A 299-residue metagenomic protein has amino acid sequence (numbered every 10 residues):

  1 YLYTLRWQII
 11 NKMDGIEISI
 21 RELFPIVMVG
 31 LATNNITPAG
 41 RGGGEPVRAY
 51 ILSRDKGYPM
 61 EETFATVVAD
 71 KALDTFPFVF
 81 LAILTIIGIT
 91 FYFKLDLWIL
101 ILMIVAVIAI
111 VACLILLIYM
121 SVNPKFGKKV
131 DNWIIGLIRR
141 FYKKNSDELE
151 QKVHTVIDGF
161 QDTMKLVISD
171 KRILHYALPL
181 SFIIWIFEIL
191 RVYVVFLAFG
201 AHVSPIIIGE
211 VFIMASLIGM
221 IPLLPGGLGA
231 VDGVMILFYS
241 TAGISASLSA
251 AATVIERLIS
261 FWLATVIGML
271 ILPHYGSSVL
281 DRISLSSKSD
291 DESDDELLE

Functional and structural regions predicted by a protein language model:
L2-I10, R48, E188-V195, I213-M214 (+1 more regions): Hydrophobic/aromatic residues in alpha-helical transmembrane segments
Y3-V29, V195-V211: Membrane-embedded helical hairpins/re-entrant loop segments and their flanking transmembrane helices within multi-pass
I16-P25, Y58-M60, L95-W98, R172-I173 (+2 more regions): Membrane-helix interface segments
I20-P25, L100-V107, L174-P179, P205-E210 (+1 more regions): Hydrophobic alpha-helical transmembrane segments
R21-G30, E62, I206-L217, S247-L258: Alpha-helical transmembrane segments of multi-pass membrane proteins
T33-K144, L224, L228-E299: Transmembrane helix-loop-helix hairpins in multi-pass inner-membrane proteins
G57, R139-F160: Short, membrane-interfacial amphipathic segments enriched in basic
D158-Q161, K165-M214: Transmembrane helical segments that form the transport core of multi-pass membrane transport proteins
